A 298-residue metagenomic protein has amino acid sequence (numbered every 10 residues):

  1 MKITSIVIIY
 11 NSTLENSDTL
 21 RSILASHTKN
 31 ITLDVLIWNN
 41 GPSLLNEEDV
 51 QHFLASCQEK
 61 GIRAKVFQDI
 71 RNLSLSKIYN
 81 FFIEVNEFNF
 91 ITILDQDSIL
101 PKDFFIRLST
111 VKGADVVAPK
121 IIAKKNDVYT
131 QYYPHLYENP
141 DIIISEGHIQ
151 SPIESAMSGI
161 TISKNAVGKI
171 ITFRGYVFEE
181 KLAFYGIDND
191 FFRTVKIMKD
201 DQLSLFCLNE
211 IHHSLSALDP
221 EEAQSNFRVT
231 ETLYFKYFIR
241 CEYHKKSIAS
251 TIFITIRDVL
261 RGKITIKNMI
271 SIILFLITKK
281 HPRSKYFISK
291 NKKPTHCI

Functional and structural regions predicted by a protein language model:
S12-H27, D49: Short, well-formed alpha-helical segments that are part of the catalytic scaffolds of diverse glycosyltransferases
W38-V50, R71, S98-I99: A conserved acidic beta->alpha catalytic loop
D69-V85: Glycine-rich, basic loop-to-helix element that forms the pyrophosphate-binding segment of sugar-nucleotide handling
V117-Y133: Short beta-strand-to-loop element that shapes/binds the nucleotide-sugar donor at the catalytic cleft/hinge
I142-N165, A183-F184: A recurrent flexible, glycine/aromatic-enriched loop bordering the glycosyltransferase active site that acts as
I160, N165-I171, E179-C207: A short, conserved alpha-helix in the catalytic core of glycosyltransferases
A183-Y185, S204-Q224, F235: Active-site donor/metal-binding and catalytic loop motifs of nucleotide-sugar-dependent glycosylation enzymes
S225-I298: Non-catalytic, C-terminal membrane-associated alpha-helical segments of glycosyltransferases
